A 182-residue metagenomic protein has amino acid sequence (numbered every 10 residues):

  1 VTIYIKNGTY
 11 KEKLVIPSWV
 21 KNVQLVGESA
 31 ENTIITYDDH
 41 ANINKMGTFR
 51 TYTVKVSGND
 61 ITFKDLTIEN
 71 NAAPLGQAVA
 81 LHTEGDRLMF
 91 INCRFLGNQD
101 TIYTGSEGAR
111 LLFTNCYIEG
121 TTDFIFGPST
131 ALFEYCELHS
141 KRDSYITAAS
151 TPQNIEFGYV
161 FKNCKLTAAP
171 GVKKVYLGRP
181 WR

Functional and structural regions predicted by a protein language model:
V1-R182: Sequence-level preference for short, compositionally simple segments enriched in small aliphatic or small polar residues
